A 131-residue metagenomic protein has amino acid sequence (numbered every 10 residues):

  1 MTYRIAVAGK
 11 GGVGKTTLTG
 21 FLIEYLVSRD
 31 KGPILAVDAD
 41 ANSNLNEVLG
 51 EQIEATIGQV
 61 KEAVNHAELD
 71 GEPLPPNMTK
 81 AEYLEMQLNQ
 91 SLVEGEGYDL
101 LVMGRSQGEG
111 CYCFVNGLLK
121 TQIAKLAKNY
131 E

Functional and structural regions predicted by a protein language model:
R4: Walker A (P-loop) ATP-phosphate-binding motif of ABC ATPase nucleotide-binding domains
V7: Hydrophobic anchor at the beta1->P-loop junction of P-loop NTPases
G11: The conserved Walker
K15: Conserved lysine of the Walker
L18, L22: Hydrophobic positions on the alpha1 helix immediately C-terminal to the Walker A/P-loop
E24, S28, A124: Short, well-ordered alpha-helices that flank and scaffold nucleotide-derived cofactor binding pockets
S28-E96: N-terminal phosphate/diphosphate-binding loop that engages ATP/GTP or pyrophosphate donors across diverse enzyme folds
P76-E131: Phosphate-binding/switch loop-helix module in NTP-utilizing enzymes
